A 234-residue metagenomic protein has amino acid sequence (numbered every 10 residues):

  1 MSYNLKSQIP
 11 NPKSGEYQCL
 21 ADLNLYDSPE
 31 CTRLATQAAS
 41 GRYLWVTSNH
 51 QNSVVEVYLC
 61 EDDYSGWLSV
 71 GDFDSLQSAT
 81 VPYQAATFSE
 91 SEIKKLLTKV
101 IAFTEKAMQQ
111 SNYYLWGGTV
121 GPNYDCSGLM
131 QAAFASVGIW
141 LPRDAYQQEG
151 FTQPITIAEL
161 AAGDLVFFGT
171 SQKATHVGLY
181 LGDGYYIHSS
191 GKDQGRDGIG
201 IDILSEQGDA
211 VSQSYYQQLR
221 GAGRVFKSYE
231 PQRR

Functional and structural regions predicted by a protein language model:
M1-S14, T32, W45, Y58-A107 (+1 more regions): Boundary regions of SH3-family modules and the immediately adjacent low-complexity/disordered segments in eukaryotic
N4, S14-D27, L181-R234: Aromatic- and glycine-rich peptidoglycan recognition patches
C19-P29, R143-G150: Short, structured beta-strand/loop micro-motifs enriched in basic residues and often containing a Trp
D27-S40: SH3/SH3-like (including bacterial SH3b) beta-barrel domains that bind proline-rich motifs or cell-wall ligands
Q51-E56: Short aromatic-glycine-enriched beta-strand elements
N112-A162: Catalytic cysteine-centered active-site loop
W140-Q207: ...with weaker cross-activation on analogous glycine-rich loops/strands in unrelated enzymes
